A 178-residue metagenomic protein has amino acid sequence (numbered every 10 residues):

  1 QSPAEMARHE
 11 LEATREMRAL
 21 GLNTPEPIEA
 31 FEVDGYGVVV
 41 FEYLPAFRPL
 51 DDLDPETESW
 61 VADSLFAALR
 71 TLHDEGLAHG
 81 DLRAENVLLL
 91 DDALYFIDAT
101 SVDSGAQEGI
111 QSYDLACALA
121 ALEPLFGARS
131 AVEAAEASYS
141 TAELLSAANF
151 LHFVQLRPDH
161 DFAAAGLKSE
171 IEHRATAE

Functional and structural regions predicted by a protein language model:
Q1-M6: ATP-binding glycine-rich loop module of kinase domains
A7-T24, F47-E85, L90: Conserved kinase catalytic-core helix
E26-G37: Short beta-strand micro-motifs within the conserved protein kinase catalytic domain, predominantly in the N-lobe
G37-V39, A116: Short beta-strand micro-motifs in enzyme catalytic cores
V40-P55, A99-S104, F153-L156: A glycine-centered beta->alpha junction motif in the catalytic cores of kinase/phosphotransferase enzymes
I97-T176: C-lobe/activation-segment region of protein kinase-like
